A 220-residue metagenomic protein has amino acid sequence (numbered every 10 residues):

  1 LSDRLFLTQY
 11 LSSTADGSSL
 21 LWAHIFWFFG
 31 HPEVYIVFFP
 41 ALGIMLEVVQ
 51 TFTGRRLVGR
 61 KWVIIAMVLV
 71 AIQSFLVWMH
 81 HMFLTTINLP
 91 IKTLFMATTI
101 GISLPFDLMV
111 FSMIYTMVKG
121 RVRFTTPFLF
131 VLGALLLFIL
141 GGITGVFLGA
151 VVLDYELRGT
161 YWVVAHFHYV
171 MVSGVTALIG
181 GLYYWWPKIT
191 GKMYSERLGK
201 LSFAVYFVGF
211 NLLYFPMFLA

Functional and structural regions predicted by a protein language model:
L1-A220: Membrane-embedded and interfacial regions of multi-pass energy-transducing membrane proteins
